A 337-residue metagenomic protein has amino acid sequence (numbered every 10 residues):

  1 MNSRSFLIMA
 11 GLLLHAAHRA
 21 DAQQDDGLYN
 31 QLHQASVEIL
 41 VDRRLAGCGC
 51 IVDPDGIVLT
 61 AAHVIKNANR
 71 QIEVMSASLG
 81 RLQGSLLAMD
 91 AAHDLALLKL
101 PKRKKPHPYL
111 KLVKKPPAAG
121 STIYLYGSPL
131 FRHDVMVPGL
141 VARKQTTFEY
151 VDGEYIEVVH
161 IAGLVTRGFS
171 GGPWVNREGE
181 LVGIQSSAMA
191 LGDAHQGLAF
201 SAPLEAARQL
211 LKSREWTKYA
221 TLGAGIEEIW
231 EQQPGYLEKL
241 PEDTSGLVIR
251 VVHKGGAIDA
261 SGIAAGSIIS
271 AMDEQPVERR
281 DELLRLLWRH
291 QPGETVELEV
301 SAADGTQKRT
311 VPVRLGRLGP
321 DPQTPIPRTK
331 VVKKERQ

Functional and structural regions predicted by a protein language model:
M1-L7: Bacterial N-terminal signal peptides that target proteins for export
I8-H15: Bacterial N-terminal signal peptides
H18-R44: Protease-domain processing segments flanking chymotrypsin-fold serine proteases, especially trypsin-like
Q23-Y29, G84, H107, P129 (+3 more regions): C-terminal cap/linker of serine protease catalytic domains
S36, D42-A46, D53-V135, V158 (+5 more regions): Conserved active-site neighborhood of the chymotrypsin/trypsin-like protease fold
V37-I39, G49, G56, T60 (+15 more regions): Terminal peptide-recognition signature
D42-G47, V64-I72, P106-H107, Y126-P138 (+3 more regions): Active-site loop architecture of trypsin-fold serine endopeptidases
L164, E215-A271, Q275-L286, S301 (+2 more regions): PDZ/PDZ-like groove recognition
